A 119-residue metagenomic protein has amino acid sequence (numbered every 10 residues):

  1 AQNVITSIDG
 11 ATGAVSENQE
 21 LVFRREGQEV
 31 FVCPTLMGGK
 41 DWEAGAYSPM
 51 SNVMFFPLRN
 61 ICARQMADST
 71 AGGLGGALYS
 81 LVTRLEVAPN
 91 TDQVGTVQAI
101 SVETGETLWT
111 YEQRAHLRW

Functional and structural regions predicted by a protein language model:
A1-W119: Noncatalytic, solvent-exposed loop/strand surfaces of beta-propeller-type extracellular/periplasmic domains
